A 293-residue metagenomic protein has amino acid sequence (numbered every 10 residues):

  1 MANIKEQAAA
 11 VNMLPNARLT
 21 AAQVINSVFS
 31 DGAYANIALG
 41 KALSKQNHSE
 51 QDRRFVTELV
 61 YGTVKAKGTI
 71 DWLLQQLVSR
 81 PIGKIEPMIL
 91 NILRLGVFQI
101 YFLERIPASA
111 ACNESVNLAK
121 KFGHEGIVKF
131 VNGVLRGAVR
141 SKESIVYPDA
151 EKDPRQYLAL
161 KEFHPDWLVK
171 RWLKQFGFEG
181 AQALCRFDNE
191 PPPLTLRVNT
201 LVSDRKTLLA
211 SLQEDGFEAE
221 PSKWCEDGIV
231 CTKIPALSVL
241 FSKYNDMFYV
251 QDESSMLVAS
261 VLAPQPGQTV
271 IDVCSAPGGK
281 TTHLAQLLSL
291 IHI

Functional and structural regions predicted by a protein language model:
M1-S238, L288: Class I Rossmann-like S-adenosyl-L-methionine
L90, F178, D252-A259, T281: Short, well-ordered alpha-helical scaffold segments within catalytic/effector domains
K121, V261-Q265, Q286-L287: Alpha-helix C-terminal capping segments
W172, L196, V250, V258 (+1 more regions): Conserved hydrophobic/aromatic pocket- or pore-lining residues that grip, position, or stack substrates in active sites
W224-P264: Class I SAM-dependent transferase core
G267-C274: Conserved class I S-adenosyl-L-methionine
P277-L288: Conserved SAM-binding loop of SAM-dependent methyltransferases across substrates and taxa, primarily the Class I
I291-I293: Conserved small/polar residues in nucleotide/adenosyl-binding loops
